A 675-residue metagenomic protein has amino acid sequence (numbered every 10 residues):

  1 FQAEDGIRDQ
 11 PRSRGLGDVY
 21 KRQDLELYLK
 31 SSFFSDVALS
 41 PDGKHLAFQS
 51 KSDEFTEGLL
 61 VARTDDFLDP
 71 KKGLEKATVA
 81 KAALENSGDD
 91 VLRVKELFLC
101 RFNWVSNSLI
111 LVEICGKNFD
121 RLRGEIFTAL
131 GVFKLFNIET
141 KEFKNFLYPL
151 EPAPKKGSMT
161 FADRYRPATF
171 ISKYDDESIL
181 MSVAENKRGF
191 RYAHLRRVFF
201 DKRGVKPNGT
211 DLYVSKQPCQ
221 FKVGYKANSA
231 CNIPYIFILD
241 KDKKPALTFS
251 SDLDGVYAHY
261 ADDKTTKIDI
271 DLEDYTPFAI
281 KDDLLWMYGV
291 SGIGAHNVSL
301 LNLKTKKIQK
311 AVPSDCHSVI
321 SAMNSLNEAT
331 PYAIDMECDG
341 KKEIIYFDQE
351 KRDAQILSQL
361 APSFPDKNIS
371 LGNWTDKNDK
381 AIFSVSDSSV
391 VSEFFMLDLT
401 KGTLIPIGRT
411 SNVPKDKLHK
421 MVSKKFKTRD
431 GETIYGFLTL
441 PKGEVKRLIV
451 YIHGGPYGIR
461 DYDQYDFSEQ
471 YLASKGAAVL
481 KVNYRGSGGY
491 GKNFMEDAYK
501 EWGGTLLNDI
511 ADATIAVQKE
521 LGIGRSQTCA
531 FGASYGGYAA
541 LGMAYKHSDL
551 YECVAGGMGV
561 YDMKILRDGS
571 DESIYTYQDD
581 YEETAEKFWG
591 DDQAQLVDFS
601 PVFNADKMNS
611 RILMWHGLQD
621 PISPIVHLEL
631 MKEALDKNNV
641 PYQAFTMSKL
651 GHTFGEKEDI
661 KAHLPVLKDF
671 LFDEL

Functional and structural regions predicted by a protein language model:
F1-Y20: Single conserved hydrophobic/aromatic residue that forms the stacking wall/gate of nucleotide- or nucleobase-binding
D18-K380, S388-V390: Beta-propeller folds
Y235-I236, E343-K442, D461, F467-Q470 (+2 more regions): Non-catalytic accessory segments flanking enzyme active sites
L247, Y332, V422-K424, V450 (+4 more regions): Hydrophobic/aromatic beta-strand patches that form the interior of the parallel beta-sheet core in alpha/beta enzyme
Y275, G294-H296, S318-I320, D339-K342 (+12 more regions): Flexible loop/turn segments at secondary-structure boundaries
T403, A478, P641-Q643: Conserved beta-strand segments of alpha/beta enzyme cores
V413-E520, G524-S526, A533-S534: Cap/lid segment of the alpha/beta-hydrolase catalytic domain
Y484-L675: Active-site-proximal cap/loop segments of hydrolase catalytic domains
